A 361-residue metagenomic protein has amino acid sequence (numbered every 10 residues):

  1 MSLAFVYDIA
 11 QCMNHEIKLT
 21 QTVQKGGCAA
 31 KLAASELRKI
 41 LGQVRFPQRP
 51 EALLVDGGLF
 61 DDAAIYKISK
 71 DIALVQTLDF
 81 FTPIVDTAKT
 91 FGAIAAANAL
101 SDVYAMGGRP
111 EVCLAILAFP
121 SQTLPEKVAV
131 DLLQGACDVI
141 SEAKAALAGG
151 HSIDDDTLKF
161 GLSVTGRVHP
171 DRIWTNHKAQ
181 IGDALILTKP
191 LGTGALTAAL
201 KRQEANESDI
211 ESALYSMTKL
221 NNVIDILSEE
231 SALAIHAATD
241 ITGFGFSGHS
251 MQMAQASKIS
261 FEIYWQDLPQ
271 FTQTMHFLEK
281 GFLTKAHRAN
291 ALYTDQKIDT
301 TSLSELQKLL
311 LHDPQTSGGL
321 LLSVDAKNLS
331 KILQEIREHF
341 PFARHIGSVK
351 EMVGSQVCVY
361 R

Functional and structural regions predicted by a protein language model:
V6-R361: Helix-biased detector of long, well-ordered alpha-helical tracts
